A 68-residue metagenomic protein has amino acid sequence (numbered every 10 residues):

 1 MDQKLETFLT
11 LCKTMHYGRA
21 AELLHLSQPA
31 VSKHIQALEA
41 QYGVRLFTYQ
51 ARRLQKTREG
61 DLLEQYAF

Functional and structural regions predicted by a protein language model:
M1-K4: Short helix-coil-helix linker/hinge
T7-L11, L63: Short alpha-helical "packing" element that flanks the helix-turn-helix/winged-helix DNA-binding module
L11-S27: Short helix-boundary/capping micro-motifs
T14, L23, Q36-L46: Residue cluster at the C-terminal edge of the helix-turn-helix DNA-binding motif
E39-K56, D61: A short LG(V/I)-centered, amphipathic sequence patch enriched for acidic residue(s) preceding the LG motif
G60, E64-F68: Coiled-coil helix of the DHp
